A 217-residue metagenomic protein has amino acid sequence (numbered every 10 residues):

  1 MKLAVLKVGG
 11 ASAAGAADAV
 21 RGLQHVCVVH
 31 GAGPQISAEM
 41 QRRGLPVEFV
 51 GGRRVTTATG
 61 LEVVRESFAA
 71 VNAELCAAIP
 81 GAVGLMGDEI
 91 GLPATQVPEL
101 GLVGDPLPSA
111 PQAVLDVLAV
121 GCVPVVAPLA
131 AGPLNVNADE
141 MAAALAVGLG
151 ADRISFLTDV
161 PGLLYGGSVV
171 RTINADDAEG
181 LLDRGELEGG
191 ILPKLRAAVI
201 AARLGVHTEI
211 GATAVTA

Functional and structural regions predicted by a protein language model:
M1-A217: C-terminal catalytic "cap/lid" subdomain
